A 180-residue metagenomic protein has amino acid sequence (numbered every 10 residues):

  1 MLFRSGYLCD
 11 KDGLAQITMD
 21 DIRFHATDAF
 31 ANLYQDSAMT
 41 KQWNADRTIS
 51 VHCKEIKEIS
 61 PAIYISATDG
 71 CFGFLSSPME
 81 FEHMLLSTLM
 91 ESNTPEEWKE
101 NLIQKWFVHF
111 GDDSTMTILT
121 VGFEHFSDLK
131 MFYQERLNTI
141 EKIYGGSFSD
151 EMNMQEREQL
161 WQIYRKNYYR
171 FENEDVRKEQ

Functional and structural regions predicted by a protein language model:
M1-L2: Short, small-residue-biased leader/transition segments that mark boundaries at the very start of proteins
G6-K11, I118-V121: Short hydrophobic alpha-helical segments used for membrane anchoring or interfacial signaling
G6-L8, A15-I17, H25-A26, G73-S76: Short acidic/glycine-rich loop or secondary-structure boundary segments that cap or lie
D12-G13, D113: Beta-strand-connecting loop/turn residues
G13-A62: Conserved, helical-rich catalytic subdomain that frames metal- and/or nucleotide-binding sites in enzyme alpha/beta
D46-Q180: C-terminal catalytic subdomain
